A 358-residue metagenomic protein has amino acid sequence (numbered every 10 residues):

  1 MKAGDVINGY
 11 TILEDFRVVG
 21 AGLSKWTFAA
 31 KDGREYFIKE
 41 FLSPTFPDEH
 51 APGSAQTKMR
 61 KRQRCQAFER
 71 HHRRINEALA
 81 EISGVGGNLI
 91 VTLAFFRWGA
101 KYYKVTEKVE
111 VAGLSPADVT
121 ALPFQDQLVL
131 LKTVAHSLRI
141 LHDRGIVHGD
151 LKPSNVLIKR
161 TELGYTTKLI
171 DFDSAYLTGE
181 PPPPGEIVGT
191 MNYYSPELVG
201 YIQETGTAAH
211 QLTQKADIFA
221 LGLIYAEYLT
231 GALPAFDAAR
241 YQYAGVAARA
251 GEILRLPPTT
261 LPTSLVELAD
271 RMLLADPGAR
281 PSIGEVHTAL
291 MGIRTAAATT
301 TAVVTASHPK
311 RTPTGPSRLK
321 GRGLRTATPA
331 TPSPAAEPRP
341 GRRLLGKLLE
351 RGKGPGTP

Functional and structural regions predicted by a protein language model:
K25-R74: ATP-binding glycine-rich loop module of kinase domains
V91-Y102: Short beta-strand micro-motifs within the conserved protein kinase catalytic domain, predominantly in the N-lobe
L130-L131: Activation segment signature within eukaryotic-like protein kinase domains
H142-K159: Catalytic-loop of the protein kinase fold
R160-N192: Activation segment/activation loop of eukaryotic-type protein kinase catalytic domains
D217: Conserved catalytic-loop aspartate of Hanks-type protein kinases
L273-E285: A conserved short helix/loop substructure at the end of the activation segment of eukaryotic-like protein kinase domains
